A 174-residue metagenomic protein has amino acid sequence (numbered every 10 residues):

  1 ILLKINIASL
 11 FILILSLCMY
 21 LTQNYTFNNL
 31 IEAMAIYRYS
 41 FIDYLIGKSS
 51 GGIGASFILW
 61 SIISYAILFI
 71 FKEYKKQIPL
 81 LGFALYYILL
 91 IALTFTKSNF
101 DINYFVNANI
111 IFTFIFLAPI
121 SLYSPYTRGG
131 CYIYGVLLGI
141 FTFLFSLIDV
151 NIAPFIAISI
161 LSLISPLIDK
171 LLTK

Functional and structural regions predicted by a protein language model:
I1, L13-L17, L85-I91, N109-P119 (+1 more regions): Alpha-helical transmembrane segments and their membrane-interface exit regions
I1-I7, F69-L81, S121-I133, T173-K174: Membrane-helix interface "capping/anchor" motifs
L3-I63: Long hydrophobic alpha-helical segments that form multi-pass transmembrane helix bundles in integral membrane proteins
N6, I102-I110, C131-I133, I148-L161: Loop-to-transmembrane alpha-helix initiation sites
A8-L15, P79-I88, C131-I140, L161: Central hydrophobic cores of alpha-helical transmembrane segments in multi-pass integral membrane proteins
T22-N24, L93-D101, I140-I152: Hydrophobic alpha-helical transmembrane segments in multi-pass integral membrane proteins
F57-W60, L68-F100: Conserved mixed alpha/beta catalytic, RNA-binding, or beta-rich assembly cores of soluble enzyme, regulatory
L89-L138: Glycine/small-residue-rich hydrophobic helix-like segments
